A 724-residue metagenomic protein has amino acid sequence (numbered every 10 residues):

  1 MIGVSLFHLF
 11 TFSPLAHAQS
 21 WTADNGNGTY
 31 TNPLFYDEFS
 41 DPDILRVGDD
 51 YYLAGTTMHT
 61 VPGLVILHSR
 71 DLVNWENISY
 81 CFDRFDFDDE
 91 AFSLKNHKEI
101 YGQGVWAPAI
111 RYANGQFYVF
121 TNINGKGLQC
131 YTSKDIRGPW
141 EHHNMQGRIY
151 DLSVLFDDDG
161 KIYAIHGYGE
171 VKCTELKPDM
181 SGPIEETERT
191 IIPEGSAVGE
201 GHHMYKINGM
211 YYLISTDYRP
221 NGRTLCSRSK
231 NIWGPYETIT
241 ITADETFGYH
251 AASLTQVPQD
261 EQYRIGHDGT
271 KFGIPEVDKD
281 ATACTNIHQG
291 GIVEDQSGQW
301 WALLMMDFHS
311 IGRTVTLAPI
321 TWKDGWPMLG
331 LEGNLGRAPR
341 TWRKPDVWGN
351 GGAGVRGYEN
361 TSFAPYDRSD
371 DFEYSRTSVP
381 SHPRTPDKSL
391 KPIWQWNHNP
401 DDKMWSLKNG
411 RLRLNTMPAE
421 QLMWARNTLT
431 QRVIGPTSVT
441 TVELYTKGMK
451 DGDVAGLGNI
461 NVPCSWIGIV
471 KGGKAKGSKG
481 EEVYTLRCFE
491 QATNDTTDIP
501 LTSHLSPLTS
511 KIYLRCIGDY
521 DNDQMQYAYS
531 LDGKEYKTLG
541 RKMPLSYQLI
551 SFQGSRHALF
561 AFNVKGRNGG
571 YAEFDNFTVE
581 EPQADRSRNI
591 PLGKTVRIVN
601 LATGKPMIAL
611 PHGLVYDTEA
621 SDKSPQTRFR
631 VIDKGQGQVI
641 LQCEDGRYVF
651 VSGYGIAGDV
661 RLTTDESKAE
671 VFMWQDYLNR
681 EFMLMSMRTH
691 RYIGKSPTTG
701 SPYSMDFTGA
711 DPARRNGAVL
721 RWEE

Functional and structural regions predicted by a protein language model:
M1-T11: Bacterial N-terminal signal peptides
L6-H8, P383, K474, G635: N-terminal regions of proteins, emphasizing targeting and processing segments when present
F7, K177, A353-Y358, I460 (+12 more regions): Intrinsically disordered, low-complexity, compositionally biased regions/tails
T11-H17: Signal peptide processing junction and immediate N-terminal pro/mature segment of secreted/exported proteins
H17-N589, A669-M673: Carbohydrate-active catalytic/glycan-binding domains of CAZyme proteins, especially the secreted or lumenal ectodomains
R586-E724: Lectin-like carbohydrate-binding module/patch detector with strong preference for beta-trefoil
